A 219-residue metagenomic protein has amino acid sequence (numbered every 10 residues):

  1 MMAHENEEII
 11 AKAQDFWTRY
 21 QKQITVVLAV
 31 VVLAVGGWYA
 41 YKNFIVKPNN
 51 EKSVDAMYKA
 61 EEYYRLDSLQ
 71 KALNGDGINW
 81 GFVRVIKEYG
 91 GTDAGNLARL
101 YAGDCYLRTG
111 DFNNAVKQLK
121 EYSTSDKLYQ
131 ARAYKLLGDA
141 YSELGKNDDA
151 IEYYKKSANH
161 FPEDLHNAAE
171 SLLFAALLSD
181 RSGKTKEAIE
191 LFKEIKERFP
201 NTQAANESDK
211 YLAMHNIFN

Functional and structural regions predicted by a protein language model:
M1-V32, A40: N-terminal positive-inside, membrane-proximal cytosolic segments immediately preceding the first
K47, I86-G95, T109, S123-A131 (+2 more regions): Short solvent-exposed coil/turn linkers within tandem alpha-helical repeat scaffolds
